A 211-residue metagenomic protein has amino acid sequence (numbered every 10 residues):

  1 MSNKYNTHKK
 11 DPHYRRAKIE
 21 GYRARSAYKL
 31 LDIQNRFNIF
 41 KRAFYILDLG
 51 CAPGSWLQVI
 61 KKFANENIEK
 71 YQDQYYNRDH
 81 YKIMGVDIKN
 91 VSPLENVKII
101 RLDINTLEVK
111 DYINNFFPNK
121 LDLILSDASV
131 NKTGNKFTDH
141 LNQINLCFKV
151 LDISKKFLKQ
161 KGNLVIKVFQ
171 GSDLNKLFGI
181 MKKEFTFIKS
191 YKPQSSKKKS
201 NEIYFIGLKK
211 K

Functional and structural regions predicted by a protein language model:
M1-F44, K61: Class I SAM-dependent methyltransferase Rossmann-like catalytic core, especially the SAM/SAH-binding loop
F40, A64, I68, F117 (+1 more regions): A generic alpha-to-beta junction signature in SAM-dependent methyltransferases
R42-A52: Conserved class I S-adenosyl-L-methionine
F44, Y81, G162: Glycine-centered, small-residue-biased loops immediately flanking beta-strands in adenine/cofactor-binding cores
P53-Y75: Conserved SAM-binding loop of SAM-dependent methyltransferases across substrates and taxa, primarily the Class I
R78-Y81, V86-N131: S-adenosyl-L-methionine
I104, F116-K161, V165, S172-N175: Mobile active-site "lid"/loop adjacent to the S-adenosyl-L-methionine
Q170-K211: Class I S-adenosyl-L-methionine
